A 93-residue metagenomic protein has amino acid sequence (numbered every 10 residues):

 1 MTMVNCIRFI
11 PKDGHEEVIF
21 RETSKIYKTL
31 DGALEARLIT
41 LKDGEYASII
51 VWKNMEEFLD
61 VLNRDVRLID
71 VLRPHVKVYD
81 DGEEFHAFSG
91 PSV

Functional and structural regions predicted by a protein language model:
M1, R8-I10, E35-A47, D70-V93: Glycine-rich beta-strand-turn "strand-cap" elements at beta-sheet edges
V4, E16, I26-T29: Generic alpha-helix initiation/capping and coil-helix boundary signal
R8-I19: Short, surface-exposed ligand-recognition loops at beta-strand->loop->(often short) alpha-helix junctions that present
P11-D13, W52-N54, P91: Non-catalytic surface loops within mature trypsin-like serine protease
G14, D43, E56: Short alpha-helical
V18, A47, L59-D60: Generic domain-boundary/flexible-linker signal
F20-S24: Short amphipathic alpha-helical segment that frequently serves as the phosphate-/nucleotide-binding helix
K25-L34, V51-H86: An amphipathic, aromatic/His-enriched active-site/gating alpha helix that lines ligand/cofactor pockets
